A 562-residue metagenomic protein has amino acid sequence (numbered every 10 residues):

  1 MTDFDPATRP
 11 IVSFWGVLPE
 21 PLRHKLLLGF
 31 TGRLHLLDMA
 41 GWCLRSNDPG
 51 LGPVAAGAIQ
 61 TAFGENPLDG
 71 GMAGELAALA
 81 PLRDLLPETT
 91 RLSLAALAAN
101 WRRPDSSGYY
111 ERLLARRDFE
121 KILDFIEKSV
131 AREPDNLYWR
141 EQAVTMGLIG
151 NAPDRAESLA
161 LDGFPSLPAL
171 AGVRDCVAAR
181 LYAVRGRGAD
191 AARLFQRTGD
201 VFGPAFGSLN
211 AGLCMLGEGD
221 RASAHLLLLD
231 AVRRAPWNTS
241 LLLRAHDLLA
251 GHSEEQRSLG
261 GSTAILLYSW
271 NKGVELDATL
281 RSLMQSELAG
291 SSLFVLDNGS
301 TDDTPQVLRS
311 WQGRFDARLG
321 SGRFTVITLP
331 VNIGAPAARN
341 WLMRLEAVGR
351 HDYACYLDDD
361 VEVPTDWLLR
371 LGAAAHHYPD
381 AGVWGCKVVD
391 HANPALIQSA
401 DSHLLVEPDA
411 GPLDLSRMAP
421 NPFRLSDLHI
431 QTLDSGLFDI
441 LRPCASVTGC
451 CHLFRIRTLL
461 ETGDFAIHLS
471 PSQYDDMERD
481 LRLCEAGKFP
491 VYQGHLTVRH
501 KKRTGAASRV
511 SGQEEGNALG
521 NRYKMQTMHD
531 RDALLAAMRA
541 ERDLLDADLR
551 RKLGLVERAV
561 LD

Functional and structural regions predicted by a protein language model:
W15-G16, G52, R83-S93, R234-W237 (+4 more regions): C-terminal, non-catalytic tails of nucleotide-sugar-dependent glycosyltransferases
S262-A264, S292, E478: Cell-envelope/extracellular polymer assembly enzymes that use nucleotide-activated donors
N271-S286: Short, well-formed alpha-helical segments that are part of the catalytic scaffolds of diverse glycosyltransferases
M284-I327: Acidic donor-binding segment of Leloir-type glycosyltransferases
T328-V348: Glycine-rich, basic loop-to-helix element that forms the pyrophosphate-binding segment of sugar-nucleotide handling
R350-E362: Short beta-strand-to-loop acidic/aromatic patch adjacent to the donor-nucleotide binding site
D366-N421: Conserved donor NDP-sugar-binding/catalytic core segment of glycosyltransferases
P443-I456, L460-R499: Donor nucleotide-sugar recognition loop
